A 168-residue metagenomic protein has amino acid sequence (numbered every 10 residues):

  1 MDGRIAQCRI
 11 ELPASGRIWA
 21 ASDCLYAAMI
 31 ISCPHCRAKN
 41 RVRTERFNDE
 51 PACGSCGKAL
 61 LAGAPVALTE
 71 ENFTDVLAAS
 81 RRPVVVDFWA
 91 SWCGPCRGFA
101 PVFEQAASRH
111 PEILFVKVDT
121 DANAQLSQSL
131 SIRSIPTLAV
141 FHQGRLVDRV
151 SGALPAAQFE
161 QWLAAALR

Functional and structural regions predicted by a protein language model:
C33-C36, C53-C56: Short cysteine-rich clusters marking metal-coordination/redox-active sites
N40, L60, A100: Cys/His-rich microdomains that often coordinate metals
V42-P51: Short linker/helix segments within small regulatory modules
V66-P83: A short beta-strand-turn-helix
L68, F88, F99-Q125, I132: Thiol-based oxidoreductase modules, predominantly thioredoxin-like and allied folds used for disulfide exchange
R81-V84, F88-W92, S134: Short pre-active-site segment immediately N-terminal to redox-active cysteine/selenocysteine motifs in thiol-based
S134, A139-R168: Non-catalytic, surface beta->alpha helical segment in thiol-disulfide oxidoreductase systems
